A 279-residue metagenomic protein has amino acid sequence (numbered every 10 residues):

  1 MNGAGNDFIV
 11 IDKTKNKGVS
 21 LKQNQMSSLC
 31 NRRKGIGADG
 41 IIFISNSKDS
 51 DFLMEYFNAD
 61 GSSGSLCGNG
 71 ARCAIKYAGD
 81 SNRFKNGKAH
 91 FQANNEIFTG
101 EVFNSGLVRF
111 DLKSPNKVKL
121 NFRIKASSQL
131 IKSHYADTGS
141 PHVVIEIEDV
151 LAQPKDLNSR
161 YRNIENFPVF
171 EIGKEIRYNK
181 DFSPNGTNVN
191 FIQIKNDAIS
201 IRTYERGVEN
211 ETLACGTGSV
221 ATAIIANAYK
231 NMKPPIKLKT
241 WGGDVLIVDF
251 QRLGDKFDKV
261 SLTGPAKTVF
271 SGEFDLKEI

Functional and structural regions predicted by a protein language model:
M1-K17, K117, F122-A136: N-terminal, positively charged, Ser/Thr/Ala/Gly-biased leader segments that form transit/presequence-like amphipathic
M1-S105, V144-I279: A glycine-rich beta-to-alpha transition motif near the start of alpha/beta enzyme domains, typified by
K113-P115: Transmembrane helix exit motif
K125-S127, I131-P154: Internal active-site segments that recognize and position negatively charged phosphoryl groups and nucleotide moieties
